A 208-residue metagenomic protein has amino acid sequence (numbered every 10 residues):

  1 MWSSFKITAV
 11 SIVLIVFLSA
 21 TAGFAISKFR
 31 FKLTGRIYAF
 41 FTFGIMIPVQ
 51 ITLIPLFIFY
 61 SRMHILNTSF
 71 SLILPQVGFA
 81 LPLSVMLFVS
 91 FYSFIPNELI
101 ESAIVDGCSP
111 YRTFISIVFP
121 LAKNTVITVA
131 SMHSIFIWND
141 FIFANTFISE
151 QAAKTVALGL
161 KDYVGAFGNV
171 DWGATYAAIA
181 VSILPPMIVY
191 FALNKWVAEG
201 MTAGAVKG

Functional and structural regions predicted by a protein language model:
M1-G208: A structural signal for multi-pass alpha-helical bundles of membrane permease subunits that mediate small-molecule
